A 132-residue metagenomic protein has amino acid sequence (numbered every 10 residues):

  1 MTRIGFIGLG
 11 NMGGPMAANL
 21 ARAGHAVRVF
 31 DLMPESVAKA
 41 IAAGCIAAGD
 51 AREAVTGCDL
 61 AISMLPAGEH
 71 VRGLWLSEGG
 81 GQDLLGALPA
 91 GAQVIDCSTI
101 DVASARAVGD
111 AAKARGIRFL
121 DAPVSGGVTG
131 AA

Functional and structural regions predicted by a protein language model:
M1-M64, A92, V128: NAD(P)+-binding Rossmann beta1-loop-alpha1 motif at the extreme N-terminus of oxidoreductases
I4, L9, T99-A132: Rossmann-fold dinucleotide-binding core
G10-G14, Q82-A87, V124-G126: Short amphipathic alpha-helical segments, especially helix-boundary/capping motifs
A18, R22, L76, D110: Short, well-ordered alpha-helices that flank and scaffold nucleotide-derived cofactor binding pockets
F30-L32, D96, D121: Short beta-strands and strand-loop turn motifs
C45-S104: Rossmann-like NAD(P)-binding element
